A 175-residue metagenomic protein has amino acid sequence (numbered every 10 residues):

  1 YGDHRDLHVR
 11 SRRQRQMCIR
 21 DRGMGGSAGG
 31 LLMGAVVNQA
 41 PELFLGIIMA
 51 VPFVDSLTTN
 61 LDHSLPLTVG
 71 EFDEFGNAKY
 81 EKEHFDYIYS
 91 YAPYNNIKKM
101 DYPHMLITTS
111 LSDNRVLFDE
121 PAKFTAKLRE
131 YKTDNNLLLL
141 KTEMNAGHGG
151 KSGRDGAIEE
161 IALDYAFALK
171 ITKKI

Functional and structural regions predicted by a protein language model:
Y1-R15, I19: Single conserved hydrophobic/aromatic residue that forms the stacking wall/gate of nucleotide- or nucleobase-binding
R20-S27: Alpha/beta-hydrolase fold nucleophile elbow
M24, A50-V51, T108, K141-E143: Alpha/beta-hydrolase-fold catalytic nucleophile elbow
G34-D86: Hydrolase active-site cap/lid region
N77-L106: The feature captures the conserved acid-bearing segment of alpha/beta-hydrolase catalytic domains
I107-T109, D113: Short beta-strand/loop motif that positions the catalytic acidic residue of the alpha/beta-hydrolase fold
N114-K123: Conserved alpha/beta-hydrolase "acid-adjacent" motif
A122, E130-I175: C-terminal catalytic histidine-bearing segment of alpha/beta-hydrolase fold enzymes
